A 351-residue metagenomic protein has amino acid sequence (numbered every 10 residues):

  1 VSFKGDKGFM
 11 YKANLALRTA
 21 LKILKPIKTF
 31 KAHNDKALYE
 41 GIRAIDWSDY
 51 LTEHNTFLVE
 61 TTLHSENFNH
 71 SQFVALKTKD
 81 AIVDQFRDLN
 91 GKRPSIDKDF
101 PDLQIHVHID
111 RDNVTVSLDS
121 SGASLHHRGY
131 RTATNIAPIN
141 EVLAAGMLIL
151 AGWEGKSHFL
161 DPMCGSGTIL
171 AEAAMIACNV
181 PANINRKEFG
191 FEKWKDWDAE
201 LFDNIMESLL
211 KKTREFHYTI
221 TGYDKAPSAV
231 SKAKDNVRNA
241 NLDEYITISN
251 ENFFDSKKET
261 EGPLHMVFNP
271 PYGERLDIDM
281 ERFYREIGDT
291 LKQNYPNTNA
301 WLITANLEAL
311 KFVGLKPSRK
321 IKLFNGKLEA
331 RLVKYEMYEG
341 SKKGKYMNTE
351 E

Functional and structural regions predicted by a protein language model:
V1-L21, T61, S65-E66, Q72-F73 (+3 more regions): S-adenosyl-L-methionine
V1-P101, E351: Non-catalytic nucleic-acid substrate-recognition regions in nucleic-acid-modifying enzymes
S2, H106, A330-K334: Conserved hydrophobic/aromatic beta-strand scaffold that supports enzyme active sites
E53-T56, K156, F216-H217, P263: Phosphate-coordination loops involved in phosphoryl transfer and adenosine-cofactor binding
T56, D102-Q104, N113-T115: Broad gene-expression machinery/nucleic-acid interaction feature
S95-D99, V107, L302: Short beta-strand
I139-K258, E274, E281-F283: Conserved S-adenosyl-L-methionine
E251-E351: C-terminal catalytic and target-recognition region of SAM-dependent MTase-like enzymes, primarily methyltransferases
